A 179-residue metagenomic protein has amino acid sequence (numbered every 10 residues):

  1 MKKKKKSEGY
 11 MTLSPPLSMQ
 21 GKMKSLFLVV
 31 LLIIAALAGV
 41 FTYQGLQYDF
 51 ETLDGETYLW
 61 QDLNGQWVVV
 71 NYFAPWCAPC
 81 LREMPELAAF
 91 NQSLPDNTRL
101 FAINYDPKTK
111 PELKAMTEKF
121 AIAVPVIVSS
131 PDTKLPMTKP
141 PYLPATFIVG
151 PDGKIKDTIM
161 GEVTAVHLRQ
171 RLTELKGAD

Functional and structural regions predicted by a protein language model:
M1-E51, D179: N-terminal targeting signals for export/organelle localization
Y48, Y72-F73, M116, V124 (+1 more regions): Conserved hydrophobic/aromatic "anchor" residues that stabilize well-ordered secondary structure elements
Y48-V68, L135: A short beta-strand-turn-helix
Q66-V68, Y72-W76, Y142: Short pre-active-site segment immediately N-terminal to redox-active cysteine/selenocysteine motifs in thiol-based
V69-V70, L100, T146: Hydrophobic beta-strand anchors of alpha/beta hydrolase catalytic cores
Y72-A89: Conserved redox-active cysteine motifs that mediate thiol-disulfide chemistry, especially di-cysteine Cys-X(1-2)-Cys
R82, Q92-S130: Conserved segment of the thioredoxin-like fold in thiol-based oxidoreductases
E118-I122, V128-T173: Thiol/disulfide oxidoreductase modules built on the thioredoxin-like
